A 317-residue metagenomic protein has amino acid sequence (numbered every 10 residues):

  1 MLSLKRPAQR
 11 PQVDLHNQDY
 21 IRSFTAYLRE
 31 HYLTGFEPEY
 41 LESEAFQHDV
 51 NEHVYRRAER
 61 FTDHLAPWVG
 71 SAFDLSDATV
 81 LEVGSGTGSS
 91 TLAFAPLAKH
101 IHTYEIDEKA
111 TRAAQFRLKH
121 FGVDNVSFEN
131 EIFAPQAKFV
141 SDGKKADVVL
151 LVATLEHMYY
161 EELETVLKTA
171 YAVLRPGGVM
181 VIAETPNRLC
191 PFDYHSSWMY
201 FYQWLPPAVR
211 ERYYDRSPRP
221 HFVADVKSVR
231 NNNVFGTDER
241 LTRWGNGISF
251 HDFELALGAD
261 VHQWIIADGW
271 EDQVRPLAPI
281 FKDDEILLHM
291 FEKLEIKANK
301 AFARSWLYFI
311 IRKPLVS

Functional and structural regions predicted by a protein language model:
M1-K144, V148-V152, E164, R304-Y308 (+1 more regions): Conserved N-terminal segment of class I S-adenosyl-L-methionine
S89-A93, A110, M158, R188-Y194 (+1 more regions): Short catalytic/ligand-binding loop motif for oxyanion handling, primarily in non-cytosolic enzymes, centered on
I101, M180-V181: A short hydrophobic/small-residue beta-strand
A153-H157: Short catalytic micro-motifs in class I SAM-dependent methyltransferases
E164-P176: A short glycine-rich, Lys/Arg-flanked "PGG" loop and its adjoining helix->strand segment in the class I
V181-R210: Conserved class I S-adenosyl-L-methionine
Y194-Y200, P220-R243: Short, glycine-/aromatic-enriched active-site segment of Class I SAM-dependent methyltransferases
R230-S317: A C-terminal cap/extension of S-adenosyl-L-methionine-dependent methyltransferases that defines the acceptor-substrate
